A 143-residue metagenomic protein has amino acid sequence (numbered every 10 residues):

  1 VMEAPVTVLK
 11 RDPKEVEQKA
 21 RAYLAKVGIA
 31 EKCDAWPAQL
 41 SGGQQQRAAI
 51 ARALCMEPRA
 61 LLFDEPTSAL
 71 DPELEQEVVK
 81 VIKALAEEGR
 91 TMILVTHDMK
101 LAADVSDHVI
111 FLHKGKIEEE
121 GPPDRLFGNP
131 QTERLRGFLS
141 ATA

Functional and structural regions predicted by a protein language model:
W36-L40, Q44: Conserved ABC ATPase signature
C55-R59: A short, proline-enriched helix->beta-strand linker immediately N-terminal to the Walker B motif in ABC-type P-loop
L61-D64: Catalytic Walker B motif of ABC-type/P-loop ATPase nucleotide-binding domains
P72-L74: Helix N-cap at the start of a conserved alpha-helix in ABC-type nucleotide-binding domains
A102-D104: A short, surface-exposed alpha-helical micro-motif characterized by mixed small hydrophobic and charged/polar residues
E120-G121: ABC ATPase "signature
